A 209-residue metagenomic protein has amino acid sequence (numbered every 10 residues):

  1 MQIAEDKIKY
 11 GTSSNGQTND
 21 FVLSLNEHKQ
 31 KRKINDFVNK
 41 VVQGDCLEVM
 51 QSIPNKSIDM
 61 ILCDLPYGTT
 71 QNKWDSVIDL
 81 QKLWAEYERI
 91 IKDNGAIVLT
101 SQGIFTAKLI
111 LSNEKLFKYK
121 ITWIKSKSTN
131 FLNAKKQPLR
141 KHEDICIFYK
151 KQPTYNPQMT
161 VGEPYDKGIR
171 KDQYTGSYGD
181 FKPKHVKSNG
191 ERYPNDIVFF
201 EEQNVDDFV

Functional and structural regions predicted by a protein language model:
Q2-V209: Core catalytic lobe of class I
